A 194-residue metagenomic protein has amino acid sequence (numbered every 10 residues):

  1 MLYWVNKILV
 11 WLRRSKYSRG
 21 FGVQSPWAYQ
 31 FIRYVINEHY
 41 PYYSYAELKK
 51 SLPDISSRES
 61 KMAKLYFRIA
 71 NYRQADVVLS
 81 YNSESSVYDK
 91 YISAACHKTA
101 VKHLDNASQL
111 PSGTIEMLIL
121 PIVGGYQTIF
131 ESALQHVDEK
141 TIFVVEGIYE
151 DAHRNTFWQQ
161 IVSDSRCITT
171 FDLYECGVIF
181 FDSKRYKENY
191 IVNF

Functional and structural regions predicted by a protein language model:
M1-E139, Y149-F194: A short alpha-helical cap/connector motif
